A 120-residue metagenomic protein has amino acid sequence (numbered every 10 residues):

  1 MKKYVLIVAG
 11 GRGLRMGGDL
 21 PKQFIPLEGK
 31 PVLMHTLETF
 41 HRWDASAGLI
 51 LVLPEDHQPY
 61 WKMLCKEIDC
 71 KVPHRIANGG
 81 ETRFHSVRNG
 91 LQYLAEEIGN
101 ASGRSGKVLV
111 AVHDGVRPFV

Functional and structural regions predicted by a protein language model:
K2-Q58: N-terminal glycine-rich phosphate-binding loop and ensuing alpha1 helix
L27, V52, A77-N78, H113: Structural motif
F40-H41, C65, L94: Hydrophobic C-terminal alpha-helix "anchor/cap" residues
W43-D44, D69, I98: A structural signal for short coil/turn segments at secondary-structure junctions
P59-L64: Acidic helix N-cap motif at the loop->helix transition within catalytic regions of sugar-transfer enzymes
D69-E81: Conserved donor nucleotide-binding strand/loop of the catalytic core
T82-V120: Conserved beta-loop-beta/alpha segment of the NTase-like Rossmann-fold superfamily that binds/positions NTPs
